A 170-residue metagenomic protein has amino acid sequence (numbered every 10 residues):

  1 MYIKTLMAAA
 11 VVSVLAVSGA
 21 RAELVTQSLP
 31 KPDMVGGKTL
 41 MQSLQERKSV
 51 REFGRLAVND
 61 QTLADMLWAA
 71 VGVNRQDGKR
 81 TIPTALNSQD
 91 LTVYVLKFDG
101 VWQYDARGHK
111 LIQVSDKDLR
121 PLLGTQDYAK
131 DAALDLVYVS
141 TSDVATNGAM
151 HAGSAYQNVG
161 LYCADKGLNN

Functional and structural regions predicted by a protein language model:
M1-M7: Bacterial N-terminal signal peptides that target proteins for export
L6, E52-F53, V144-A145: Short small-residue beta-strand/loop micro-motif enriched in glycine and branched aliphatics
A8-A16: Bacterial N-terminal signal peptides
S13, G72-V73, K166: Short alpha-helical scaffold segments that flank and stabilize functional sites
A22-A132: N-terminal amphipathic, basic helical "cap/leader" segment at the start of enzyme domains
R47, M66, V93, L134-N170: Small-aliphatic-rich amphipathic alpha-helix that forms the alpha element of a beta-alpha
